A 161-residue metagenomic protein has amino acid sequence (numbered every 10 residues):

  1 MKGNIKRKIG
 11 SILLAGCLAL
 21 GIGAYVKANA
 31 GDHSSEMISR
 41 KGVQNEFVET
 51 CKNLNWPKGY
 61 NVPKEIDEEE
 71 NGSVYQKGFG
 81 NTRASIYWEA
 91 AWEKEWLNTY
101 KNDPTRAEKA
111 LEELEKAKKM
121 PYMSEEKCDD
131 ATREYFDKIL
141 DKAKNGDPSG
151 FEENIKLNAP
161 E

Functional and structural regions predicted by a protein language model:
K2-L13: N-terminal Sec-pathway targeting helices
R7-K8, L18, E89, A107: Hydrophobic alpha-helical segments
L13-L18, I22: Hydrophobic helical h-region of N-terminal Sec-dependent signal peptides in bacterial secretory/periplasmic proteins
I22-H33: Sec-dependent signal peptide cleavage junction
G31-E70, I139-E152, K156-N158: Extended non-catalytic interaction/regulatory regions in multidomain proteins
N45-A91, E95-W96, D103-A107, L111-L114 (+1 more regions): Alpha-helical segments in soluble extracytoplasmic regions
E89-E161: Extracytosolic low-complexity repeat regions of secreted or lipid-anchored proteins
